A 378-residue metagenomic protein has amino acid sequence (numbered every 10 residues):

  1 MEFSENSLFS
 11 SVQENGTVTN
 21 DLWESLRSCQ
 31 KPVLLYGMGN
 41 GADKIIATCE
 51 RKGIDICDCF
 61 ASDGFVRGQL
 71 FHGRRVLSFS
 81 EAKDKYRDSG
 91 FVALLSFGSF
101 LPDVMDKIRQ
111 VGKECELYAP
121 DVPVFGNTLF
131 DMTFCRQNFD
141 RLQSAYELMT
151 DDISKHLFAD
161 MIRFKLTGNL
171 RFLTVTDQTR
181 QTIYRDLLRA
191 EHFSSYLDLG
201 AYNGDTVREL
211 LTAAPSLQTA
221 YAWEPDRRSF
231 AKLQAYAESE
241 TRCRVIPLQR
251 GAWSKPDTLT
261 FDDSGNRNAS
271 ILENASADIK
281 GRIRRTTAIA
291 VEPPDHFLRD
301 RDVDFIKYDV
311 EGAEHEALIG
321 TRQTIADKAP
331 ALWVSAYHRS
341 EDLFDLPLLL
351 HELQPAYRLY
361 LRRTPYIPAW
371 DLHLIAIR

Functional and structural regions predicted by a protein language model:
M1-I56, S62-R378: Phosphate/nucleotide-binding beta-alpha loop and adjacent structural elements of enzyme active sites
